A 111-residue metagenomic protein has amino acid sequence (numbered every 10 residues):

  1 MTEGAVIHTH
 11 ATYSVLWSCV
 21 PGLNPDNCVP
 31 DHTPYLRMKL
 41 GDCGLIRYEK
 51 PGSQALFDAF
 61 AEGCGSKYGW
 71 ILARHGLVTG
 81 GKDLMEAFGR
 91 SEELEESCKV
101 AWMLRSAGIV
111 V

Functional and structural regions predicted by a protein language model:
M1-V111: Glycine-rich flexible loops
